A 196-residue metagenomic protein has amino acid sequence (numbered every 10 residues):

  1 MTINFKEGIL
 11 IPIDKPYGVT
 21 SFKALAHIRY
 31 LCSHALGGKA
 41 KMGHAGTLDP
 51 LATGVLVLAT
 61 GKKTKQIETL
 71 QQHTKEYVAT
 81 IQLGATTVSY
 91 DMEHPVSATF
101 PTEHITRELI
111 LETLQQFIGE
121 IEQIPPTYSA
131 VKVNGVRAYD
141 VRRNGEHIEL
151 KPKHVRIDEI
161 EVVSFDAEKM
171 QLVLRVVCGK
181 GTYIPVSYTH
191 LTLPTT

Functional and structural regions predicted by a protein language model:
M1-V186, L191, T196: Catalytic/RNA-binding core of pseudouridine synthases
